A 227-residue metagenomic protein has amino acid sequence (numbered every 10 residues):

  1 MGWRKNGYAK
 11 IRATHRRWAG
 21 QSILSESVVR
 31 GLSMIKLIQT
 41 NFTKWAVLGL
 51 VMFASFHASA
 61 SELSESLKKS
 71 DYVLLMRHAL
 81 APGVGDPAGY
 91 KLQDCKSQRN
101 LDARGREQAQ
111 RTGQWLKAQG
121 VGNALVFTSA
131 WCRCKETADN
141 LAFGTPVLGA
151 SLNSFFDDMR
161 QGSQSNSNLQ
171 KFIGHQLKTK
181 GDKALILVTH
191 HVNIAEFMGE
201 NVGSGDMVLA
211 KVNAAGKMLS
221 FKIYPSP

Functional and structural regions predicted by a protein language model:
G7-A9: Short hydrophobic alpha-helical segments enriched in small aliphatic residues
Q21-S33: Short, Lys/Arg-enriched N-terminal segments with co-localized hydrophobic residues within the first ~10-30 amino acids
I35-A46: Bacterial N-terminal signal peptides that target proteins for export
V47-L48, A58: Cleavable N-terminal signal peptides
S61-S151, F155-M159, E200-P227: Active-site-proximal alpha-helix that buttresses catalytic centers in soluble enzyme cores
D71-V73, K183-T189: Generic beta-sheet signal
